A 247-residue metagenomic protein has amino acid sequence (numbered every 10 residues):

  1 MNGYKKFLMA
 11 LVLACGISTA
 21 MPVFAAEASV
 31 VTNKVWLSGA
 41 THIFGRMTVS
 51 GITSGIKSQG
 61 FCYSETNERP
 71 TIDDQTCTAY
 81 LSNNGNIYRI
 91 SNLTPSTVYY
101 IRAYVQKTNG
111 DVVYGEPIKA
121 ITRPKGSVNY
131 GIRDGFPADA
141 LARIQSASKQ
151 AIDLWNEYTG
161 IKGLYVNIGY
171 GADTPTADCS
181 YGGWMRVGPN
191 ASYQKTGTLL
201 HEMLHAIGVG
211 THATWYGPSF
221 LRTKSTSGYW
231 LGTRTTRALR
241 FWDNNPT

Functional and structural regions predicted by a protein language model:
M1-M9: Bacterial N-terminal signal peptides that target proteins for export
M9-I17: Hydrophobic helical h-region of N-terminal Sec-dependent signal peptides in bacterial secretory/periplasmic proteins
A25-P124: Short, surface-exposed linear motifs at loops/turns and structural transition points
A138-L164: Zn2+-dependent metallopeptidase catalytic core
A142, G163-R186: Catalytic zinc-binding patch centered on the HExxH motif and its immediate surroundings that defines zinc-dependent
M185-L199: Short pre-active-site segment immediately N-terminal to the catalytic Zn-binding motif
M203-F220: Catalytic Zn2+-binding segment of zinc metalloproteases
G217-T247: Metalloprotease/metallohydrolase-associated module, dominated by Zn2+-dependent proteases
